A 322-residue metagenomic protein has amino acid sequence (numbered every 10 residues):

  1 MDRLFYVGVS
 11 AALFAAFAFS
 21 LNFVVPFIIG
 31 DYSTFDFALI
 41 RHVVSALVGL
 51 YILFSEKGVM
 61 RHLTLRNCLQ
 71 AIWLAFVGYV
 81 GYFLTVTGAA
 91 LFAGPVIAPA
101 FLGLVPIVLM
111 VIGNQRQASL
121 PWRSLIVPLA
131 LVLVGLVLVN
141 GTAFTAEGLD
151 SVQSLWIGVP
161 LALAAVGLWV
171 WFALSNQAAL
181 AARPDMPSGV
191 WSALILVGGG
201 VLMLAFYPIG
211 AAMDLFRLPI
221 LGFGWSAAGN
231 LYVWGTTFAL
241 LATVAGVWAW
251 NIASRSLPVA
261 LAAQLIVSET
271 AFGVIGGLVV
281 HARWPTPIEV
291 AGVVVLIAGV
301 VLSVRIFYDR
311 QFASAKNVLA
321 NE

Functional and structural regions predicted by a protein language model:
M1-L39, E147-A181, V201, V318-E322: Glycine-/small-residue-enriched transmembrane alpha-helix faces in small-molecule transporters and effluxers
Y6-A11, D36-I52, V127-V134, I157-A164 (+1 more regions): Hydrophobic alpha-helical transmembrane segments of multi-pass integral membrane proteins, especially transporters
V7-A15, M60-V86, I157-A165, R217-A245 (+2 more regions): Loop-to-transmembrane-helix transition segments
S10, A16, I40, I97-L104 (+2 more regions): Helix-helix packing/entry segments at the starts of transmembrane helices
A18-N22, F54-A98, L102, L138 (+1 more regions): Specific transmembrane alpha-helical segments of multi-pass solute transporters/efflux pumps, especially DMT/EamA
H42, A263-E322: C-terminal-most transmembrane helix of multi-pass membrane proteins
G49, L53, P121-A146, I288-F307: Hydrophobic transmembrane alpha-helices of multi-pass small-molecule transport proteins
I52-E56, V105-A130, V134, A271-V290: C-terminal transmembrane-helix exit sites in multi-pass transporters
